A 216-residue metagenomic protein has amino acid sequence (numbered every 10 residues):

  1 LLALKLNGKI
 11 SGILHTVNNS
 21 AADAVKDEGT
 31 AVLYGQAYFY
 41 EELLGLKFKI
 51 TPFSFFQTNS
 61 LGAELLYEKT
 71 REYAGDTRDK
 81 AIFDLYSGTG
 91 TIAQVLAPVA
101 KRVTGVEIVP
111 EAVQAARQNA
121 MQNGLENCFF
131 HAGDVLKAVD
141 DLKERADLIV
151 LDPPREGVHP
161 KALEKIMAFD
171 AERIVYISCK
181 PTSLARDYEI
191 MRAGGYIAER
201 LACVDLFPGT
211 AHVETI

Functional and structural regions predicted by a protein language model:
L2-I216: Rossmann-like S-adenosyl-L-methionine
